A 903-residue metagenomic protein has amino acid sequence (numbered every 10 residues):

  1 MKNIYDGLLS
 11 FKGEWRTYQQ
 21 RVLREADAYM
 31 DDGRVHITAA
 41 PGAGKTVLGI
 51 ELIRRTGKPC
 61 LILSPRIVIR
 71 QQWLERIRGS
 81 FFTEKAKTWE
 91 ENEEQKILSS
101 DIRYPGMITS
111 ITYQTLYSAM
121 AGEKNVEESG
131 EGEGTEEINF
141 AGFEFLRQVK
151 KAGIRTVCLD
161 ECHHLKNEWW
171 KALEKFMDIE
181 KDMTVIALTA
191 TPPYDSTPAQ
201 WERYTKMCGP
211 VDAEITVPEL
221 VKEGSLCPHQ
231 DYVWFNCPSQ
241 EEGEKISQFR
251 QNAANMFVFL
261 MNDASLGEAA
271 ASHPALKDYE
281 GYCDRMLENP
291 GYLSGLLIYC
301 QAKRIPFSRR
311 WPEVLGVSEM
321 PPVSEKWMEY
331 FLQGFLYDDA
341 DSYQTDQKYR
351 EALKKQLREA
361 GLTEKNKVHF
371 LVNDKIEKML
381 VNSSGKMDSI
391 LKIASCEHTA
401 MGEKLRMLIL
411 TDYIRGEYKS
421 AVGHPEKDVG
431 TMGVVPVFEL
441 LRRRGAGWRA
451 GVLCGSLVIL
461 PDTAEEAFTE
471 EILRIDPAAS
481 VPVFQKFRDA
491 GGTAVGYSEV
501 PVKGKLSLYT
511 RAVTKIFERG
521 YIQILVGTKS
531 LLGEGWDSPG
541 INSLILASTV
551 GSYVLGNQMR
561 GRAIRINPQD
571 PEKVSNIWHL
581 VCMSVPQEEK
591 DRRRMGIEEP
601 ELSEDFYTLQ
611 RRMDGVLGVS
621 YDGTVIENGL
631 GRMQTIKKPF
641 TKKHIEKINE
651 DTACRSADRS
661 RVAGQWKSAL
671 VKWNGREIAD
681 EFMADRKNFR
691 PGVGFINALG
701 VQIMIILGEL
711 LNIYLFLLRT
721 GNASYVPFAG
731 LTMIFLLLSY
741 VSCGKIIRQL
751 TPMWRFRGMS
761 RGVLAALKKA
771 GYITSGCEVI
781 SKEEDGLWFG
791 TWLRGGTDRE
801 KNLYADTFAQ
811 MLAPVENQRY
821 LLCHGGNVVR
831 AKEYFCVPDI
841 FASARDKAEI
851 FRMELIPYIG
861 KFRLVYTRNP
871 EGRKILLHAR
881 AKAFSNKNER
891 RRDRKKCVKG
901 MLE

Functional and structural regions predicted by a protein language model:
M1-T38: Conserved pre-motif I regulatory segment
D31-L52: Walker A/P-loop
A40-A43, A86-T109, F143-E144, Q148 (+10 more regions): Conserved C-terminal RecA-like helicase domain
T46-F82, Q114-T115, W169, P192-S196 (+1 more regions): Conserved Walker A/P-loop ATP-binding site and its immediately adjacent core in helicase/helicase-like ATPase domains
V68-K96, S100-D101, T205-C208: Conserved helix-turn-beta segment of the N-terminal RecA-like "Helicase ATP-binding" lobe in SF1/SF2 helicases
T115-L116, N125-A187: SF2 helicase catalytic motif II
K166-L226: Post-DEXD/H (motif II) to motif III coupling segment of the RecA-like Helicase ATP-binding lobe
R562-L602: Conserved segment of the helicase C-terminal RecA-like domain
